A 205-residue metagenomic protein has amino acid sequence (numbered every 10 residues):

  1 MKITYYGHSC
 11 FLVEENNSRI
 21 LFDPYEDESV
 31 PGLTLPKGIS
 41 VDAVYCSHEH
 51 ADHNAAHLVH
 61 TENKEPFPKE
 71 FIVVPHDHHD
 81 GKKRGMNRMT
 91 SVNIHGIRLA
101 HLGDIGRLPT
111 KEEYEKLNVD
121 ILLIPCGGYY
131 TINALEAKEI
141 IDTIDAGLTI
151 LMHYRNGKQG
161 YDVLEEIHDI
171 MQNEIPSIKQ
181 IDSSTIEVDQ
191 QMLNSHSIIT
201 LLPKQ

Functional and structural regions predicted by a protein language model:
K2, S18-R19, G96-R98: Residues that mark the start of a beta-strand
T4-Y6, R84, L148-Q205: Binuclear metal-ion centers of metallo-dependent hydrolases, dominated by the metallo-beta-lactamase
G7, E14-N16, N93-H95: Short strand-coil-strand connectors
C10-Y45, H53-N63, I72-G85, I105-K116: Pre-active-site segment of Zn-dependent metallo-hydrolases
P24-E26, E49, H76-D77, L102-R107 (+3 more regions): Active-site metal-binding loops of divalent metal-dependent hydrolases
D42, D120, G147: Conserved acidic residues
H53-G96, I175-L193: Metallo-beta-lactamase
K83-I144: Active-site-proximal loop/helix segments of hydrolase catalytic cores
